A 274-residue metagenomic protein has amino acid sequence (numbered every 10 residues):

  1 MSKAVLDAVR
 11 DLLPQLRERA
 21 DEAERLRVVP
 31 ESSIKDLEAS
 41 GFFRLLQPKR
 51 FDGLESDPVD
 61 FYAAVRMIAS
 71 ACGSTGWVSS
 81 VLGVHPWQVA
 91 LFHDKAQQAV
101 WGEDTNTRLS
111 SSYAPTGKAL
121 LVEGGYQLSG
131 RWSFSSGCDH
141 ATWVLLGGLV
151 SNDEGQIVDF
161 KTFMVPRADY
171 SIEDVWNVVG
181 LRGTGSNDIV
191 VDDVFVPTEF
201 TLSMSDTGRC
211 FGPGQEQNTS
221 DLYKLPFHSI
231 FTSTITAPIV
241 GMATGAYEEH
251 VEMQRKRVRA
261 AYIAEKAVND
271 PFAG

Functional and structural regions predicted by a protein language model:
K3-L46, G53-A63, A237-G274: Alpha-helical interface subdomain recognition
V29-A39, R44-A141: Glycine-rich flavin
L45, D169-V175, F211-P213: Short, surface-exposed linear segments at secondary-structure transitions and domain or protein termini
S110-Y113, Q156, R182: Short solvent-exposed loop/turn micro-motifs enriched in small/polar/acidic residues
P115-G117, G124-Y126, T142-L146, V158-K161 (+2 more regions): Generic beta-strand structural signal
R131-Y170, V175: DPxDG-like acidic metal-binding loop motif
G185-D270: A conserved active-site cap/scaffold subdomain adjacent to cofactor or substrate pockets
